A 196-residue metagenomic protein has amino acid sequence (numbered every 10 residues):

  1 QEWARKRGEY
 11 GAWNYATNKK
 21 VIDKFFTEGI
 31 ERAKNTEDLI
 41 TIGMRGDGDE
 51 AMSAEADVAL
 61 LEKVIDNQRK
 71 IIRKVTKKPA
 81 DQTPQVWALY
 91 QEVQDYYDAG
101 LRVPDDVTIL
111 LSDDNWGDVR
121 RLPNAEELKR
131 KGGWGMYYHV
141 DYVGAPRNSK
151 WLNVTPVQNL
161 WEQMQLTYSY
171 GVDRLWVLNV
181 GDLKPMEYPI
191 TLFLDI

Functional and structural regions predicted by a protein language model:
Q1, E28, N35, K70 (+1 more regions): Catalytic domains of carbohydrate-active enzymes, especially glycoside hydrolases
E2-W3, M52, Y97, V119 (+2 more regions): Short acidic, gly/pro-rich beta-turn/loop elements at beta-sheet edges and active-site/ligand-binding grooves
E2-Y10, A56-I65, L101-V107, N124-E127 (+2 more regions): Short secondary-structure boundary/capping segments
R5, T41-M44, G48, Q85-W87 (+3 more regions): Alpha-helical context
R7-W13, R45-E55, D141-N153: Glycine- and acidic
Y15-K131: Gly/Pro-rich turn-and-neighbor structural signature
D113-G117, P123-I196: Structured mid-domain segments that build the active-site/substrate or prosthetic-cofactor binding neighborhood
